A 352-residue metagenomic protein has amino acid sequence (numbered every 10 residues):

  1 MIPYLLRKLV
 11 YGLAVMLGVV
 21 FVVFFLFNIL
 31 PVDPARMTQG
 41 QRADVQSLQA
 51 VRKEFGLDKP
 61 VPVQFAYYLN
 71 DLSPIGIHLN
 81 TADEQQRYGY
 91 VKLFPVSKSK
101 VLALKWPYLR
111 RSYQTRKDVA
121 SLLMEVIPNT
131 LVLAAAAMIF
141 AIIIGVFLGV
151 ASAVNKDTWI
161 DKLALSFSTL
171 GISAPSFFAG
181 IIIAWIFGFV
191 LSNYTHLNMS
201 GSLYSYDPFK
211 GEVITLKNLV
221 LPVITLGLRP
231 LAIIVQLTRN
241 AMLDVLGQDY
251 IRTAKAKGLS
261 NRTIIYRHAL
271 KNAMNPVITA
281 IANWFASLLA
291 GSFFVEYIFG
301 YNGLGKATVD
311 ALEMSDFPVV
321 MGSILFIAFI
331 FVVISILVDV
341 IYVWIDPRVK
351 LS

Functional and structural regions predicted by a protein language model:
M1, K8, P60, Q64 (+13 more regions): Amphipathic alpha-helical recognition patches that constitute DNA-binding helices
M1-P60, A120-E125, L131, I142-I144 (+3 more regions): N-terminal signal-anchor/first transmembrane alpha helix
I2-Y4, I127-V132, A136-I160, S176 (+2 more regions): Alpha-helical transmembrane segments of integral membrane proteins, especially multi-pass inner/plasma-membrane
Y11, V19, F140-A141, S168 (+3 more regions): Transmembrane alpha-helical core residues of multi-pass small-molecule transporters, especially secondary transporters
M16-S73, I77-V91, L191-I214: Hydrophobic alpha-helical transmembrane segments of membrane transport/permease proteins and related membrane-embedded
V23-L30, F167-S200, N218, T225-L231: Membrane-water interface segments at the C-terminal ends of transmembrane alpha-helices in multi-pass inner-membrane
T38, T81-A82, R110-S112, A179-G180 (+5 more regions): Short, hydrophobic secondary-structure boundary micro-motifs
D58-I142: An internal, D/E-rich "acidic patch" concept
